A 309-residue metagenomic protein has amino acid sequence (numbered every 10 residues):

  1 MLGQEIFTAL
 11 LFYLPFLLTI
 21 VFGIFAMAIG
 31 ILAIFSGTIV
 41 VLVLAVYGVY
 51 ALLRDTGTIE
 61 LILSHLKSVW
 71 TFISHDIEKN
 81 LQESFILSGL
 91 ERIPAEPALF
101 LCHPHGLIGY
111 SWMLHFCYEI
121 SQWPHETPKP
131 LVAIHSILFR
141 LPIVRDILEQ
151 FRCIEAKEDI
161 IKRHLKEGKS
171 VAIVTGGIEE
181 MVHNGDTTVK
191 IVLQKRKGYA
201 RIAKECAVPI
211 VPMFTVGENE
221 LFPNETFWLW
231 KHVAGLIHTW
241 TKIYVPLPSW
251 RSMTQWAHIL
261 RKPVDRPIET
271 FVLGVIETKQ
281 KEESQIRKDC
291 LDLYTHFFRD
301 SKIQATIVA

Functional and structural regions predicted by a protein language model:
M1-A51: Alpha-helical bilayer-embedded segments of polytopic membrane proteins, i.e., transmembrane/intramembrane helices
M1-L11, G48-L63, E220-K231: Compositionally biased, charge-rich terminal segments
Y13-I31, L52-N80, P128, D146: A transmembrane-helix-recognition feature enriched in membrane-embedded lipid enzymes and envelope glyco-/phospholipid
T38-A45, D55-T56, D76-E78, P142 (+2 more regions): Catalytic cores of glycan-processing enzymes that make or break glycosidic bonds
Y47-K67, R92-E167, G177-Q194: Catalytic core of membrane glycerolipid acyltransferases/transacylases, capturing the structured, soluble-facing
T71-E96: A short, well-structured juxtamembrane/interface segment
R163-A309: Non-catalytic C-terminal accessory region of glycerolipid acyltransferases and related lyso-lipid remodeling enzymes
